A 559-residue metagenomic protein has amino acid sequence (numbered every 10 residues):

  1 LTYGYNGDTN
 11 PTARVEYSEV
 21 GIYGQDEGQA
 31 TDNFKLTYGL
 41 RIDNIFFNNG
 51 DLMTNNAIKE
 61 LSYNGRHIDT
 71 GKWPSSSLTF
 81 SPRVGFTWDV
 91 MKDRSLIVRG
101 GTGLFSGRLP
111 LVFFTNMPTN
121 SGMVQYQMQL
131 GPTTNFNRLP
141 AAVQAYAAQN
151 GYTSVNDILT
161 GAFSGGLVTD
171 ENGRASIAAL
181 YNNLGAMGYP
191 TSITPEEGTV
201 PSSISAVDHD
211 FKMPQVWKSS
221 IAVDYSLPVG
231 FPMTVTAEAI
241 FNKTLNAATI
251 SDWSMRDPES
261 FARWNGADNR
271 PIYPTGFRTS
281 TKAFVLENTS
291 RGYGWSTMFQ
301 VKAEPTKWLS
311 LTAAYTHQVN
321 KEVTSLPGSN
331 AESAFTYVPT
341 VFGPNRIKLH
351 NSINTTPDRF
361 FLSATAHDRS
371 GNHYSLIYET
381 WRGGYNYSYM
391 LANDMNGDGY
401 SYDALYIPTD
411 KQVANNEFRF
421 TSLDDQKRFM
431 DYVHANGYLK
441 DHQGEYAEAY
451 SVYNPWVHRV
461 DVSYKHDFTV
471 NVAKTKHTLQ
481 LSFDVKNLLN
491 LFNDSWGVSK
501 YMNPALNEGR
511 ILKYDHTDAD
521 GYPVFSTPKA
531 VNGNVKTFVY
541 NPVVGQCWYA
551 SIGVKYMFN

Functional and structural regions predicted by a protein language model:
L1-D93, Y146-T153, T160-G165, E171: Signature of Gram-negative outer-membrane beta-barrel scaffolds
S18-V20, S76-F80, Q215-S219, Y293-W295 (+4 more regions): Residues that define the transmembrane beta-barrel architecture of outer-membrane proteins
I22-G28, V84-W88, I221-Y225, F299-A303 (+5 more regions): Residues on the lipid-exposed face of transmembrane beta-strands in outer-membrane beta-barrel proteins
A30-N33, V90-L96, P228-P232, W308 (+3 more regions): Short loop/turn motifs that connect adjacent beta-strands in outer-membrane beta-barrel proteins
Y38-N44, G100-L104, A237-F241, A313-H317 (+4 more regions): Transmembrane beta-barrel strands of outer-membrane/channel proteins
A178, L184-E196, G371-V472, Q480 (+1 more regions): Extracytoplasmic gating/loop element in the C-terminal half of outer-membrane beta-barrel translocons and assembly
T234-M390, N436: Gram-negative outer-membrane beta-barrel transporters
V544-N559: Outer-membrane beta-barrel "beta-signal"
